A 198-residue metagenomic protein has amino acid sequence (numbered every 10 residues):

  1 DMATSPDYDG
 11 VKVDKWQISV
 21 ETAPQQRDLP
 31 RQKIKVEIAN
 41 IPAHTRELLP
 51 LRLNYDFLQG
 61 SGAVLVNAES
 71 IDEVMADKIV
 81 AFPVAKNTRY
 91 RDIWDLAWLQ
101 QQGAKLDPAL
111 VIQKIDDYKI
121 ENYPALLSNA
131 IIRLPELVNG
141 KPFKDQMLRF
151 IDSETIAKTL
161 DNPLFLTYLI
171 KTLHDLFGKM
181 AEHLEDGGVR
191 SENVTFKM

Functional and structural regions predicted by a protein language model:
D1-M198: Structured mid-to-C-terminal alpha-helical surface segments
